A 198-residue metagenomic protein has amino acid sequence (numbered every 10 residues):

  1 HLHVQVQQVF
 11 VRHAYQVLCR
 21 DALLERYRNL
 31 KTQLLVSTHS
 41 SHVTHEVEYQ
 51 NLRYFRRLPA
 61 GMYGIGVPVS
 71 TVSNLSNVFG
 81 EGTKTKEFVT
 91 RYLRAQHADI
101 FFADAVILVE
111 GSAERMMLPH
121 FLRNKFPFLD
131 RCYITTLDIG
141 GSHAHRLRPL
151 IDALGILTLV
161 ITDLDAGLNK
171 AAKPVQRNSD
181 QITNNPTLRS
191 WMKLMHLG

Functional and structural regions predicted by a protein language model:
H1-Q96, M116: Switch/communication elements of ASCE P-loop NTPase nucleotide-binding domains
R57-G198: Acidic, divalent-metal-binding catalytic cores of TOPRIM and closely related two-metal-ion phosphodiester/pyrophosphate
